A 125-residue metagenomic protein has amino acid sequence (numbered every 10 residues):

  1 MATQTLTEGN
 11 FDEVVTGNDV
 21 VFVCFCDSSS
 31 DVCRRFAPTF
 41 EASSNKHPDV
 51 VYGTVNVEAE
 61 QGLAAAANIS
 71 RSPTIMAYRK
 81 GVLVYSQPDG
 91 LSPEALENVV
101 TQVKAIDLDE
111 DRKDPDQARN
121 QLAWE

Functional and structural regions predicted by a protein language model:
T3-T7, F25-D27, A37-G62, I69-R71: Thiol-based oxidoreductase modules, predominantly thioredoxin-like and allied folds used for disulfide exchange
F11, F40, G81: Residue-level signature of catalytic and energy-coupling elements of molecular machines, predominantly ATP/GTP-dependent
E13-V14, L63-A66, V99: CheY-like receiver
T16-S28: Short active-site neighborhood of thiol/selenol oxidoreductases, capturing the structured segment around
S30-C33: Short cysteine clusters
R71, R79-D111: Non-catalytic, surface beta->alpha helical segment in thiol-disulfide oxidoreductase systems
M76: Conserved catalytic/dimer-interface elements of ABC ATPase nucleotide-binding domains
L108-E125: CheY-like receiver
